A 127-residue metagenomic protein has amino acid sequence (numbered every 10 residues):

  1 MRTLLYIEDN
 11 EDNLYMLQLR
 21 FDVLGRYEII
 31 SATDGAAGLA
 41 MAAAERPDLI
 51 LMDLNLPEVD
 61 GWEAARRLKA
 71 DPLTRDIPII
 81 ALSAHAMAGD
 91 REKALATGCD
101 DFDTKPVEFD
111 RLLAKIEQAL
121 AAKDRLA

Functional and structural regions predicted by a protein language model:
E11-I30: Two-component/phosphorelay signaling modules centered on CheY-like receiver
S31-L49: Acidic, metal-coordinating helix/loop segments flanking the phosphotransfer/catalytic sites of two-component signaling
D53, S83: Active-site residues of response regulator receiver
P57, R75, M87, P106: The feature encodes the CheY-like receiver
V107-I116: C-terminal output helix
